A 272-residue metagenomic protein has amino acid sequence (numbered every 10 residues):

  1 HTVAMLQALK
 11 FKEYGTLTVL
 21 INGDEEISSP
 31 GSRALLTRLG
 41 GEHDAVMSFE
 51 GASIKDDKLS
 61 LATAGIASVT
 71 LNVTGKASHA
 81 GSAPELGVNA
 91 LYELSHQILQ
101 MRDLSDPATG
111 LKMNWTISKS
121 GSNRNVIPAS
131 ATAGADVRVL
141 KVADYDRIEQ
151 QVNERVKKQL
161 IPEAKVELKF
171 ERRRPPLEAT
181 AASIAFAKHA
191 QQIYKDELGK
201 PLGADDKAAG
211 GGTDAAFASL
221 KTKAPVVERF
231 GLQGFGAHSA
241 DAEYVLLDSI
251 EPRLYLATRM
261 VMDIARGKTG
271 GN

Functional and structural regions predicted by a protein language model:
H1-A62, T269-N272: Acidic/histidine-rich catalytic neighborhood of metal-dependent amide-processing enzymes
E26, G51-D56, L61, A67-N72 (+1 more regions): Metal-dependent amide/peptide-bond hydrolase catalytic core, centered on the "pita-bread" metallohydrolase fold
